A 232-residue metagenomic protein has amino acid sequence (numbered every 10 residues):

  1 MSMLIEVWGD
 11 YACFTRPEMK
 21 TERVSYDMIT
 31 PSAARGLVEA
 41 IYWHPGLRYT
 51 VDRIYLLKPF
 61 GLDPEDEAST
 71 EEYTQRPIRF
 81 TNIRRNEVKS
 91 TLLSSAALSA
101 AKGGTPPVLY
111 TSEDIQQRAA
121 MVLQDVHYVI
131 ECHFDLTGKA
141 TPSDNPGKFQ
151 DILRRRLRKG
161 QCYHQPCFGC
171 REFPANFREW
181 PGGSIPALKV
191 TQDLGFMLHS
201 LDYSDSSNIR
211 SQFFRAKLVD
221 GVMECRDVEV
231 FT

Functional and structural regions predicted by a protein language model:
M1-M3, P45-L47, D52, Q124-I130: Structural beta-strand/beta-sheet cores of well-ordered domains, especially the beta-sheet scaffolds that support
S2-R48: N-terminal ordered "arm"
V7-Y11, K58, I130-G138: Beta-strand elements of well-folded, non-transmembrane domains
C13-T15, L62, G138-A140: Residue-level signal for secondary-structure boundary sites
V51-E67: Short, charge-patterned binding micro-sites
S69, R79-T232: Internal, well-folded beta-alpha domain core
E72-T74: N-terminal pre-domain segments used for targeting or regulation
